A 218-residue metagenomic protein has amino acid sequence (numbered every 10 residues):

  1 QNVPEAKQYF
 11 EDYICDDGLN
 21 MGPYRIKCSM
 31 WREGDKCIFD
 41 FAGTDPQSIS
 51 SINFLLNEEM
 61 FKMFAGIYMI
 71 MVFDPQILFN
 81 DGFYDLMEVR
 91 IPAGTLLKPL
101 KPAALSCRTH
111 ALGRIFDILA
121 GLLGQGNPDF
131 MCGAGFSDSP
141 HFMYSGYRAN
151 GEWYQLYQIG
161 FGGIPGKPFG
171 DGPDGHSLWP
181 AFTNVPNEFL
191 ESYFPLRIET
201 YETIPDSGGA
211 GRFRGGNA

Functional and structural regions predicted by a protein language model:
Q1-A218: Glycine/proline-enriched, intrinsically flexible loops and inter-domain linkers
